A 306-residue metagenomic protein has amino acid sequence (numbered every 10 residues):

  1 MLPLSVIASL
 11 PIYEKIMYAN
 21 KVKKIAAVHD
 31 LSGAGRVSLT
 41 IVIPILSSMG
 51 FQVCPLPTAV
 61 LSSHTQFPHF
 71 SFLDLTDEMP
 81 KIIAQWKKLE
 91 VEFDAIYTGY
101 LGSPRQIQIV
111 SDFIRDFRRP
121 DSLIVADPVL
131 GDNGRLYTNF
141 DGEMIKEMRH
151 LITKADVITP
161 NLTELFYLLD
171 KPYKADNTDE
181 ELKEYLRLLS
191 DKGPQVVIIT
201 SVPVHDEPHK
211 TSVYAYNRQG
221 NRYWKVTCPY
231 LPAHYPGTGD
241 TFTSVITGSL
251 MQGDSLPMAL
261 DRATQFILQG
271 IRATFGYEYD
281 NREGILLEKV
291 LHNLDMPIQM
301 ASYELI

Functional and structural regions predicted by a protein language model:
M1-I16: N-terminal amphipathic/basic-hydrophobic helices that include classical n-h-c signal peptides and signal-anchor
Y13-A126, L130-T138, E288-M300, E304: Conserved N-terminal subdomain of the carbohydrate kinase-like
G33, Y223-P236: Short pre-catalytic strand/loop immediately N-terminal to key active-site residues, enriched for Gly-Thr
F51, A84, K88-V91, R115 (+7 more regions): Generic secondary-structure signature for well-ordered alpha-helical cores
T138-Y223: Conserved phosphate/ATP/ADP-binding segment of small-molecule kinases
Y167, A233-L256, L260: Short, small-residue alpha-helix embedded
P257-I306: Charged C-terminal helix
